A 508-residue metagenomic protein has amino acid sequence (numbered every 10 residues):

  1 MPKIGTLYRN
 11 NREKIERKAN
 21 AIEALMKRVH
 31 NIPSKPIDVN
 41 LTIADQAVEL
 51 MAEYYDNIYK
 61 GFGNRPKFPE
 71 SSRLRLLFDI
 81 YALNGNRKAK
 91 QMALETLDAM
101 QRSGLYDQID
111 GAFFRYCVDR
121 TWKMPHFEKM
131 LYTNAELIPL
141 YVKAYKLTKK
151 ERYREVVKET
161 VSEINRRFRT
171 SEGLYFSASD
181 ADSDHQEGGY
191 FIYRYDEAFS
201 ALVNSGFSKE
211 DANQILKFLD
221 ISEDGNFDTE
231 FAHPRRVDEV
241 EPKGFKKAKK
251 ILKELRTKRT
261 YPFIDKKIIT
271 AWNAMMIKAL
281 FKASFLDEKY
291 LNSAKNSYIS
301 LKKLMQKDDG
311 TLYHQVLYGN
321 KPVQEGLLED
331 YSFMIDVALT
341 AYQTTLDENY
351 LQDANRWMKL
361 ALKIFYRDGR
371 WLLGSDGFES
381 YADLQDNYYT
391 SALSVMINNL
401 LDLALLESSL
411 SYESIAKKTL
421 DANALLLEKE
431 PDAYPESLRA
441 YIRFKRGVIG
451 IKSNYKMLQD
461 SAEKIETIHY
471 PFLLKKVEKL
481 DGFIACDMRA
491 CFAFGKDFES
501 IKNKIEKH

Functional and structural regions predicted by a protein language model:
M1-A279, F285-L286, V316, L420-H508: Replace the tail clause
Y81-G85, Y145, S284-E288, Y342-L346 (+2 more regions): Short coil/turn linking the two alpha-helices of tandem helical-hairpin repeats
K90, E151-R154, L291, L351 (+1 more regions): TPR-repeat structural position
A99-Y106, N296-K307, K363: Glycine-rich, acidic and aromatic/proline-enriched surface loops and short helix-turn segments that act as binding
F113, L137, L280, Y290-S297 (+4 more regions): Extended, hydrophobic alpha-helical segments in both membrane/secreted and soluble proteins
R166-R169, K303-H314, G319-Y331, L339 (+2 more regions): Long, polar/charge-rich, low-hydrophobicity segments
